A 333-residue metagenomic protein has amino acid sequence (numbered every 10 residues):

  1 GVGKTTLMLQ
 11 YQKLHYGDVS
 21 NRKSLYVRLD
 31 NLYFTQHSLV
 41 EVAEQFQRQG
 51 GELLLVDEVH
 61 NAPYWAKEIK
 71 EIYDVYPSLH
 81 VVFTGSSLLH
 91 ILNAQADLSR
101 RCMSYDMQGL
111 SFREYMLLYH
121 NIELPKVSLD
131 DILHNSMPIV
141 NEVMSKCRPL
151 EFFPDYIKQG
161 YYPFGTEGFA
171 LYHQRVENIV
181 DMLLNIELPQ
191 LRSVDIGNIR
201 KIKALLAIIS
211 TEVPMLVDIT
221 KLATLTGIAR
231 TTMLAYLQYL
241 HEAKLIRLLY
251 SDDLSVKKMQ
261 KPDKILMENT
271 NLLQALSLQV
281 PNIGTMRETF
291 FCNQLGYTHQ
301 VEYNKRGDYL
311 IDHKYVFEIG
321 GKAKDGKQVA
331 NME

Functional and structural regions predicted by a protein language model:
V2: ATP-binding Walker
T5: Walker A/P-loop
N21-L53: Short glycine-rich substrate-engagement loop in P-loop NTPases that contacts/grips substrate
Q47-W65: Conserved P-loop NTPase "ATPase switch" module shared by AAA+ and STAND
L55, H80-S86, D106: Structural recognition of the conserved hydrophobic beta-strand(s) that form the central parallel beta-sheet of P-loop
A94-I202, L206: Interdomain motor-coupling "hinge/lid" segment immediately C-terminal to the ATP-binding subdomain of NTP-driven enzymes
T166-G307: Accessory nucleic acid-recognition modules appended to NTPase machines
F291, L295, G307-A323: Conserved catalytic cores of phosphodiester-cleaving nucleases, focusing on short active-site segments
